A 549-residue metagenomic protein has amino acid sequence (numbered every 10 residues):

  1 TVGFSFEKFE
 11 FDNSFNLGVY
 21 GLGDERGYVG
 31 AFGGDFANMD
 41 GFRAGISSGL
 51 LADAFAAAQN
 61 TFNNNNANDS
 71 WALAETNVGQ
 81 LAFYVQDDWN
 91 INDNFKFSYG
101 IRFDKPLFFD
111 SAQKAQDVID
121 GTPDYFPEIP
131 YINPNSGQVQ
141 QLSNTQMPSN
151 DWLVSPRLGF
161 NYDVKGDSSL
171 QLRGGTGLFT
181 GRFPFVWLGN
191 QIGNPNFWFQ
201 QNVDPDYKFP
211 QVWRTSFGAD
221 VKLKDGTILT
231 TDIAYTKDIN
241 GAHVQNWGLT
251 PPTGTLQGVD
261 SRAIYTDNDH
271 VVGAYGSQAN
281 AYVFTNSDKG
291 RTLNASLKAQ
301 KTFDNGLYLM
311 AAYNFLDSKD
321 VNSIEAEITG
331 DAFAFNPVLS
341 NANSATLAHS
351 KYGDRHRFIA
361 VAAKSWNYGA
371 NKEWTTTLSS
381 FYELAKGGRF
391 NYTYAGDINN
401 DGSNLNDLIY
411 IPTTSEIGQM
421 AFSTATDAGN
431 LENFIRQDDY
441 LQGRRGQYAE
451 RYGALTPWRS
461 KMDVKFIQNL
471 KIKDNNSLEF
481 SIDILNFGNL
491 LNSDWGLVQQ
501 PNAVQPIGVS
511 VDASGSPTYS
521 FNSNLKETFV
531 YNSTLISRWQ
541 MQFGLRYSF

Functional and structural regions predicted by a protein language model:
T1-G418, Y448, G453-F466, K471-F549: Short acidic-glycine motifs
L339, L408-Q447: Flexible internal linker/loop segments at domain or repeat junctions
